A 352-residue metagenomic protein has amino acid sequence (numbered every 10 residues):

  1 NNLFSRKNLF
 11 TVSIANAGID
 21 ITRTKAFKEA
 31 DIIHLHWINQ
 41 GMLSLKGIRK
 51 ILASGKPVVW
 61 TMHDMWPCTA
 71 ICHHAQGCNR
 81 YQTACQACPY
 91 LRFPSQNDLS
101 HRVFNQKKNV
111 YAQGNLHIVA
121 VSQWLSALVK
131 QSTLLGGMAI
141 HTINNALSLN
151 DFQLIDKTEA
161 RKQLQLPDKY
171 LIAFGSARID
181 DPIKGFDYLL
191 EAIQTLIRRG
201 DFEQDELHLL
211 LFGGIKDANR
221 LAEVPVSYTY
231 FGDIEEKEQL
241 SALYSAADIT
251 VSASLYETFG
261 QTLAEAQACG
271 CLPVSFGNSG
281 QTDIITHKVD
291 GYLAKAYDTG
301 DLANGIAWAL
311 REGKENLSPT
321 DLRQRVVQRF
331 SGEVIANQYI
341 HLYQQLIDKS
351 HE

Functional and structural regions predicted by a protein language model:
T69-H74, P94-I140, L147-D151, K157: A short, active-site helix/loop in glycosyltransferases that binds the activated sugar's phosphate group
L166-K184, L190-Q194: Conserved donor-binding/catalytic core segment of Leloir-type glycosyltransferases
G200-E206, G213-S241, I249: Nucleotide-activated donor-binding/catalytic signature segment of Leloir-type glycosyltransferases, i.e., the conserved
A242-A247, Y339: Short alpha-helical donor nucleotide-sugar binding micro-motif in glycosyltransferases
L255: Aromatic "clamp/platform" in nucleotide-sugar-dependent glycosyltransferases that forms part of the donor/acceptor
L272-S275: Short hydrophobic beta-strand element within catalytic cores of glycosyltransferases and related nucleotide-activated
H287-K288, Y292-T299, W308-K314: Conserved acidic donor-binding segment of nucleotide-sugar-dependent glycosyltransferases
D290, N316-H341, Q345: A short, well-ordered alpha-helix in the C-terminal region of glycosyltransferases
